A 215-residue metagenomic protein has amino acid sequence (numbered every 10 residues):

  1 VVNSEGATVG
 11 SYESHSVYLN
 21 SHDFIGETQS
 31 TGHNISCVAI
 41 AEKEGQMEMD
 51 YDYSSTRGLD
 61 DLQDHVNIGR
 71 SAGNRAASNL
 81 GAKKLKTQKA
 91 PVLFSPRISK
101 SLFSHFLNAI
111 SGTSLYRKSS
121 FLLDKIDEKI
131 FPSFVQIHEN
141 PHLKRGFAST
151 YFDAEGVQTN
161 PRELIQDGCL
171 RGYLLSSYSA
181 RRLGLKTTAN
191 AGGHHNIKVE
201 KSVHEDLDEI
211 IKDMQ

Functional and structural regions predicted by a protein language model:
V1-H33: Hydrophobic alpha-helical hairpins/lids featuring a short glycine-rich hinge
S4, S21, S30-S36, K89 (+3 more regions): Broad gene-expression machinery/nucleic-acid interaction feature
T8-H15, Q88-S99, N140, K144: A glycine-rich phosphate-binding loop feature that marks nucleotide/adenosyl-phosphate handling sites
Y12, A41-Q46, Q166-D167: Short acidic-glycine loop/turn motifs at beta-strand connectors
F24, S55, A109, Y178-A180: Short, surface-exposed beta-strand-loop junctions and turns on beta-sheet-rich folds
S30-F106, I110, G172: Internal alpha/beta scaffold segment
G112-I130: Amphipathic alpha-helical
K125-Q215: Dual-mode signal for accessory low-complexity, basic/Gly-rich regions
